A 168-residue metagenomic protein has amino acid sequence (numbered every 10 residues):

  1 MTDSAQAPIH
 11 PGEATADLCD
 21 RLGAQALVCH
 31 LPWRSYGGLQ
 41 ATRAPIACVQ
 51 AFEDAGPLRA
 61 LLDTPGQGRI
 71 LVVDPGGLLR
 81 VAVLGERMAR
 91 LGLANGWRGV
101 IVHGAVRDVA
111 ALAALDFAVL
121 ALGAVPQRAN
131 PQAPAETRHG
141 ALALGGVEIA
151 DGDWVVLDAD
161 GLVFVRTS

Functional and structural regions predicted by a protein language model:
T2-D151, S168: Feature captures the catalytic cores and cofactor-binding loops of soluble hydro-lyases/lyases that act on carboxylate
M88, D160-G161: A generic "binding-loop/recognition-motif" signal
G161-S168: A short alpha/beta connector and helix-capping loop motif
